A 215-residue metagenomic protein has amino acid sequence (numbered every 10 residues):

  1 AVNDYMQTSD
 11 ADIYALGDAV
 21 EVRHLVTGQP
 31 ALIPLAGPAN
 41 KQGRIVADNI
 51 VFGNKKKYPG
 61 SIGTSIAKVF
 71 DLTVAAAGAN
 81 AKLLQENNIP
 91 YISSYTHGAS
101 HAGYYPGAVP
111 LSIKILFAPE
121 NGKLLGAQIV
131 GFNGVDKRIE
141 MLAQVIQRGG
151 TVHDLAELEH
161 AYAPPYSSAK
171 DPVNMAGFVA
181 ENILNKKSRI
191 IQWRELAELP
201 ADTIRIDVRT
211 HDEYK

Functional and structural regions predicted by a protein language model:
A1-D4: A Rossmann-like FAD-binding core segment of flavoenzymes
M6, D18: Active-site glycine-centered loops adjacent to acidic/histidine catalytic or metal-binding residues that shape
D10: Core active-site phosphate/anionic-ligand binding loop and the adjoining beta-turn-alpha structural block in enzyme
A19-N133, S168, P172-E198, T203: Mid-to-C-terminal Rossmann-like scaffold of FAD/NAD(P)H-dependent oxidoreductases
F132-V152: A short, polar/charged loop-to-alpha-helix boundary motif
V152-L158: Catalytic P-loop NTP-binding/switch module of NTPases
L199, Y214-K215: Short loop/helix-cap segments at secondary-structure boundaries that form the rim of catalytic
I204-R209: Short hydrophobic beta-strand that contains or immediately precedes a catalytic carboxylate
